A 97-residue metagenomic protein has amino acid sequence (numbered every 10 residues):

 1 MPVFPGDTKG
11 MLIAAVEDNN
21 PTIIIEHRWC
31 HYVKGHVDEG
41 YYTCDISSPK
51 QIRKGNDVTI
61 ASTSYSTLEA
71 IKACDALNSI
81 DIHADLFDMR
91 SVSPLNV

Functional and structural regions predicted by a protein language model:
M1, T63, M89-V92: Glycine- and other small-residue-rich loops at beta-strand/loop junctions that grip anionic moieties
M1-G10: Glycine-rich, Trp-frequent "lid" loop and neighboring beta-strands that shape and gate the flavin cofactor pocket
P5, T67, S93-P94: Short alpha-helix boundary/capping motifs
K9-P21, C30-I80: Glycine-/acidic-rich phosphate or pyrophosphate-binding loops and their flanking alpha/beta elements
E26, E69, D85: Acidic-residue sensor for enzyme active/binding pockets
R28-W29, S91: Short, acidic/turn-prone active-site loops that include or flank metal/cofactor- and phosphate-binding residues
D75, I80-V97: Generic long, charged, amphipathic alpha-helical segments
